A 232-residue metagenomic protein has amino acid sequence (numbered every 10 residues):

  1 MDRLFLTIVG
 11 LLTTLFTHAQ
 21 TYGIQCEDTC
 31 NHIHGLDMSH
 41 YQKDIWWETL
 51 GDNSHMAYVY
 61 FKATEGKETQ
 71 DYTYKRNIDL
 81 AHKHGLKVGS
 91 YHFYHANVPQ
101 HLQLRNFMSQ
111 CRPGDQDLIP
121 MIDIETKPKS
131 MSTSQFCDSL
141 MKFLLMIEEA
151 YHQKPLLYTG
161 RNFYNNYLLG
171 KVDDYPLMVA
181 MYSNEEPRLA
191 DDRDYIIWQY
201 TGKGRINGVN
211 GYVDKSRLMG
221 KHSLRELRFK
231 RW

Functional and structural regions predicted by a protein language model:
G10-H18: Hydrophobic h-region of N-terminal signal peptides that target proteins for export in Gram-negative bacteria
Q20-E65: Boundary/entry segment of secreted carbohydrate-active catalytic domains
Y22-M38, V172-W232: Functionally critical loop-and-helix segments that line ligand-binding/catalytic clefts of soluble enzyme domains
H34-D37, A57-K62, K87-H92, L118-D123 (+3 more regions): Structural recognition of the beta-strand scaffold that forms the well-ordered cores of secreted hydrolase catalytic
L36-W46, K62-T73, F93-L102, P128-S132 (+1 more regions): Acidic-and-aromatic substrate-binding clefts and catalytic sites of carbohydrate-active enzymes
W47-H55, T73-G85, F107-Q116, L189-D191: Acidic (Asp/Glu)-rich catalytic clusters
L50, A81, I122, I147 (+1 more regions): Conserved, mostly hydrophobic/aromatic
L118-D192: Catalytic domains of cell-wall/extracellular-matrix polysaccharide-remodeling enzymes, centered on de-N-acetylation
